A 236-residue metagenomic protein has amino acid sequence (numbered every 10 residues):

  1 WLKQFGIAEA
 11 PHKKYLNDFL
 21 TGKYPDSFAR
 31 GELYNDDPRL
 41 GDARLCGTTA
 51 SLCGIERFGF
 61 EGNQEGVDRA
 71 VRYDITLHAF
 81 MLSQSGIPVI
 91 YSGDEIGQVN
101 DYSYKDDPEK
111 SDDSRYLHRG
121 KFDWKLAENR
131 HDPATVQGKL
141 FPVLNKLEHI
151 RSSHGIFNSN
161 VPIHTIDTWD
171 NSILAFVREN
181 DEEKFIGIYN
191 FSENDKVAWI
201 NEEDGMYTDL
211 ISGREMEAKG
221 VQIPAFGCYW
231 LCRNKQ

Functional and structural regions predicted by a protein language model:
W1-Q236: Active-site and adjacent substrate-binding regions of carbohydrate-active enzymes
